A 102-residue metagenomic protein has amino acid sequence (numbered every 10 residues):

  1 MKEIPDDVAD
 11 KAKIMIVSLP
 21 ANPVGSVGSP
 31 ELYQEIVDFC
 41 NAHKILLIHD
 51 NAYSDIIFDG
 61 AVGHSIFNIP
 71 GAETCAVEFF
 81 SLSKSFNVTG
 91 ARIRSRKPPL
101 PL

Functional and structural regions predicted by a protein language model:
M1-G60: Active-site phosphate-binding strand-loop segment of PLP-dependent enzymes
C40, F67-P70: Conserved hydrophobic residues forming the short capping helix/wall of the S-adenosyl-L-methionine
A61-I66: A short helix/loop element that forms part of the nucleotide-sugar donor recognition site in Leloir-type
I69-L102: Active-site PLP attachment segment
